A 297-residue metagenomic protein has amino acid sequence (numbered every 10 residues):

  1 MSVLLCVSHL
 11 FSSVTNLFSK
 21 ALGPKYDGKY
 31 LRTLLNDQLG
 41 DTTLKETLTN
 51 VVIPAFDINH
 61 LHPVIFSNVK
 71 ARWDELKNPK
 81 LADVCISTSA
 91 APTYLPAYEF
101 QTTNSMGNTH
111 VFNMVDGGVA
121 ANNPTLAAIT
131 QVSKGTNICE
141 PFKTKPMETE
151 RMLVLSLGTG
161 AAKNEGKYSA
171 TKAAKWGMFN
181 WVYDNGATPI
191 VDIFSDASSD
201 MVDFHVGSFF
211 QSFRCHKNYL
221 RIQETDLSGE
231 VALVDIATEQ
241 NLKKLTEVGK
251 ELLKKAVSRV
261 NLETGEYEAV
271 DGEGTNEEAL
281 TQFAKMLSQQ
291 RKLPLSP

Functional and structural regions predicted by a protein language model:
M1-P297: Conserved catalytic cores and adjacent C-terminal regulatory segments of lipid-metabolizing esterases/lipases
